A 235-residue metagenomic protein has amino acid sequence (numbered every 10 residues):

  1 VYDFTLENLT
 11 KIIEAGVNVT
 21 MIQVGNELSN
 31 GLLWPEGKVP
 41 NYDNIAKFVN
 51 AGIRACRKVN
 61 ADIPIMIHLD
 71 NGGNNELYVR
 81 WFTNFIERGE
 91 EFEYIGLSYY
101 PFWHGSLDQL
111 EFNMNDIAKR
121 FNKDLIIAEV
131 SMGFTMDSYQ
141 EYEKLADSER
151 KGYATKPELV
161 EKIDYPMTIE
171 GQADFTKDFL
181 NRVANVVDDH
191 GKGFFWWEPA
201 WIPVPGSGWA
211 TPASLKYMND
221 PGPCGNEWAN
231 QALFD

Functional and structural regions predicted by a protein language model:
V1-F92, H104-M114, W209-P221: Active-site cleft segment of glycoside hydrolase catalytic domains centered on the general acid/base Glu
V24, V130, P199: Active-site loop/turn elements of alpha/beta-hydrolase fold enzymes, especially the short glycine-/histidine-rich
N26, Y99, E198: Residues that line or immediately flank small-molecule/substrate-binding pockets and catalytic motifs
S29, G72, M132-G133, A200-I202: Short, solvent-exposed loop/turn segments at secondary-structure junctions
P40, F112, D116-K119, T135-D178 (+3 more regions): Aromatic-rich peripheral "rim/lid" segments of glycoside hydrolase catalytic domains that contact and position glycan
R57-D178: Extracellular glycoside hydrolase catalytic/binding regions
